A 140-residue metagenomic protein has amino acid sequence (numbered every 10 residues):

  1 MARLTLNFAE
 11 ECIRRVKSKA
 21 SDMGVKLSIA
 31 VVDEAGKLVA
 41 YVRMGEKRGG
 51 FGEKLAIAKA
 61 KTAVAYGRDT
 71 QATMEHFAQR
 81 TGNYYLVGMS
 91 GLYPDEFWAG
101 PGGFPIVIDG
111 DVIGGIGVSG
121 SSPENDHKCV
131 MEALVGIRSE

Functional and structural regions predicted by a protein language model:
M1-E140: Flexible, solvent-exposed loop/hinge segments and secondary-structure transition points
